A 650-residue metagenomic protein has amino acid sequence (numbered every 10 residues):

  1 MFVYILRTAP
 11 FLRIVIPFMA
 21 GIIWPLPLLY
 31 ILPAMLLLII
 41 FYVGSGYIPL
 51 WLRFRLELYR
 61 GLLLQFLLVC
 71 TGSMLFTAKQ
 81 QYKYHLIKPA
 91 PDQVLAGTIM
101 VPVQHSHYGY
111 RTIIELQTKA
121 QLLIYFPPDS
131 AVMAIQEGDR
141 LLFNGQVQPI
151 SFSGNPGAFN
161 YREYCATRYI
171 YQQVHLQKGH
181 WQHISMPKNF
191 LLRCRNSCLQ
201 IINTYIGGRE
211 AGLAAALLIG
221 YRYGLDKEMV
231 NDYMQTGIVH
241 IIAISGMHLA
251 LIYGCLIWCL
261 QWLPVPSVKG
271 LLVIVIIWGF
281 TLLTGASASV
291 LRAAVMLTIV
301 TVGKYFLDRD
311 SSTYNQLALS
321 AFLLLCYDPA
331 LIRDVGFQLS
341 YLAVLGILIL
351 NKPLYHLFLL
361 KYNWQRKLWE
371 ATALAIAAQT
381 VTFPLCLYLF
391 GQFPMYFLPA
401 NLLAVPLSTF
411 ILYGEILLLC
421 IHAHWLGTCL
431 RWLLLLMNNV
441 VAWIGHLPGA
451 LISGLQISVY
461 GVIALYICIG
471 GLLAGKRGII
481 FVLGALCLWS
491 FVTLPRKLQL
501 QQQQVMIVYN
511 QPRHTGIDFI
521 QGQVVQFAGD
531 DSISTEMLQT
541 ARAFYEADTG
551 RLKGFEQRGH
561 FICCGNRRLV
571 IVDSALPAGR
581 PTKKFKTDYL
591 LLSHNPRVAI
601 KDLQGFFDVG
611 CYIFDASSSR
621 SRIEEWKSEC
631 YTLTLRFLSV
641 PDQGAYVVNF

Functional and structural regions predicted by a protein language model:
F2-Y4, L56-H240, G554-Q557, P577-R580 (+6 more regions): Membrane-interface helix/helix-cap signal primarily in integral membrane proteins
A9, R13, P17, G21 (+8 more regions): Hydrophobic alpha-helical transmembrane segments in multi-pass membrane proteins
G21, G97, G145, L217 (+8 more regions): Divalent metal-coordination and catalytic microenvironments
L26: A cross-family signal for N-terminal binding/gating loops and helix N-caps that shape access to the active site
Y30-I40, S340, N401-V405: Alpha-helical transmembrane segments of polytopic membrane proteins
E115-Q117, S130-I135, D139-Q146, S185-M186 (+2 more regions): Non-globular, low-confidence helical/coil segments that flank catalytic cores
P187-I206, L213, Y221, M229 (+11 more regions): Hydrophobic alpha-helical segments of integral membrane proteins, encompassing both true transmembrane helices
